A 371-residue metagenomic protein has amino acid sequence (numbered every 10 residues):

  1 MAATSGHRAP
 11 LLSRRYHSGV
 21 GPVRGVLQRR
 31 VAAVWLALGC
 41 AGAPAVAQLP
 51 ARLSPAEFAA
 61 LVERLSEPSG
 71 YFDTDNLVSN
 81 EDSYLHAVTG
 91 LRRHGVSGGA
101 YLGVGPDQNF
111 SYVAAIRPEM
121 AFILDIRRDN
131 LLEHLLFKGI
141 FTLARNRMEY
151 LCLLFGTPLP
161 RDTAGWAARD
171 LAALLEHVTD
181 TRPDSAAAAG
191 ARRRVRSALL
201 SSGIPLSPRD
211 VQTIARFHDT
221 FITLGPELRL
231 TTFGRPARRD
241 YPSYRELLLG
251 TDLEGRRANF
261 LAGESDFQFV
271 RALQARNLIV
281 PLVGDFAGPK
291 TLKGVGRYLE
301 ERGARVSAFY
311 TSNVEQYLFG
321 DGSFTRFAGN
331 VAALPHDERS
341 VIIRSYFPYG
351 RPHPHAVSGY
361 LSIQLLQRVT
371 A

Functional and structural regions predicted by a protein language model:
M1-Q28: N-terminal secretory signal peptides that target proteins for export/translocation
R29-G42: Bacterial N-terminal signal peptides
A45-Q48: Boundary at the C-terminal end of the N-terminal hydrophobic targeting segment
P50-R93, A100: Mature N-terminal segment immediately following signal peptide/propeptide cleavage in secreted/periplasmic
V96-D107: Conserved class I S-adenosyl-L-methionine
Q108-I116: Conserved SAM-binding loop of SAM-dependent methyltransferases across substrates and taxa, primarily the Class I
E119-V280: Class I S-adenosyl-L-methionine-dependent methyltransferase module
G225-A371: Alpha-helical subdomain
